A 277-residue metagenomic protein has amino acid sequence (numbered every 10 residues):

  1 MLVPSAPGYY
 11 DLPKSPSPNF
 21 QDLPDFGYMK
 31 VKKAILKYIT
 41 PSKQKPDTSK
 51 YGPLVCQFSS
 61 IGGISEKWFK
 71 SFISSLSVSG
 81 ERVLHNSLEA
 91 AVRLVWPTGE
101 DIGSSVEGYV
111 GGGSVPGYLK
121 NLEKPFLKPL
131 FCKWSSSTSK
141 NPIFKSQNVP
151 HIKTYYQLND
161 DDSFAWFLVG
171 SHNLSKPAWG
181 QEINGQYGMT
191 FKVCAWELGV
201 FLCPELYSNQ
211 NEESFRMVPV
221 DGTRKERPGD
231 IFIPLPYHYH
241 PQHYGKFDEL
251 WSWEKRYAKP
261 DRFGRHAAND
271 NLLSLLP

Functional and structural regions predicted by a protein language model:
M1-P277: PLD/PLD-like phosphodiesterase catalytic module centered on the HKD motif
